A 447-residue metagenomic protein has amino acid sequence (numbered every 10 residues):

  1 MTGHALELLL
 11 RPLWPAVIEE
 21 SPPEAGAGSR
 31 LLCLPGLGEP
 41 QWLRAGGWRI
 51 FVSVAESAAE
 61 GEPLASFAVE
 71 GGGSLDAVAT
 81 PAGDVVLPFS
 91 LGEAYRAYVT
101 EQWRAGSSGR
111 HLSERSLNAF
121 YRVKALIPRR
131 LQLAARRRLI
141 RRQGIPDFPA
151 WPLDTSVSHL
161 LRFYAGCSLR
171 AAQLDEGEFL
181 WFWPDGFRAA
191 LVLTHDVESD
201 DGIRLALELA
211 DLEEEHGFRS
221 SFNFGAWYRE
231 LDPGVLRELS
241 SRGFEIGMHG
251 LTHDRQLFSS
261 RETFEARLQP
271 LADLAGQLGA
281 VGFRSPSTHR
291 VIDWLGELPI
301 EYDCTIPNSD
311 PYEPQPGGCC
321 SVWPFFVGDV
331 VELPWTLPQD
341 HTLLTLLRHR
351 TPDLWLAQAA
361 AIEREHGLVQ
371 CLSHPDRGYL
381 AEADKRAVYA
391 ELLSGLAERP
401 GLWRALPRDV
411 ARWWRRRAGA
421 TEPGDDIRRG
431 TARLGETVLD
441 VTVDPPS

Functional and structural regions predicted by a protein language model:
M1-S221, Y228-L231, G276-Q277, G296-L298 (+2 more regions): Terminal accessory/targeting
L180-W181, V192-R284, H289-I292: Catalytic cores of extracellular degradative/oxidative enzymes
G225, L251, S287, P307 (+2 more regions): Proline- and acidic/polar-enriched loop/turn elements at helix boundaries
E238-S241, T263-R267, P299-D303, C319-W323 (+2 more regions): Short, hinge-like loop/turn segments at secondary-structure boundaries
G243-H253, I300-P316, P324: Acidic, His- and aromatic-enriched active-site or binding-groove loops in soluble protein domains that engage sugars
G247, R284, D303-C304, Q370-L372: Conserved beta-strand positions in the central sheet of alpha/beta enzyme cores
V281-G282, Y302-T305, W403-P407: Acidic/polar loop patches that form or flank catalytic/metal-binding clefts of enzymes that bind anionic ligands
V291-D293, E297-E301: Charged mid-protein connector segments
